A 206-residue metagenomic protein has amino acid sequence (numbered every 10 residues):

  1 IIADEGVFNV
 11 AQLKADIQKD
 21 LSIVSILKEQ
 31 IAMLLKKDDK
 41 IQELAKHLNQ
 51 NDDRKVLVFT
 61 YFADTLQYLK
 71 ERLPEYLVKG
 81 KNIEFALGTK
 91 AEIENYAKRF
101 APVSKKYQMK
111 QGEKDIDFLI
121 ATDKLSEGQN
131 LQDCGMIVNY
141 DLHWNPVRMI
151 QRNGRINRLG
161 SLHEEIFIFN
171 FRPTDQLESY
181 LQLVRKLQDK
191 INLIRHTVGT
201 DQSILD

Functional and structural regions predicted by a protein language model:
I1-D117: Conserved Helicase C-terminal RecA-like lobe
L44, V58, L131, R152-G154: Generic structural signal for small/hydrophobic residues in well-ordered secondary structure, especially within
D53-R54, V78-N82, D115-I116, Q132-M136 (+1 more regions): Short glycine-/polar-rich loops that comprise or flank the Walker A/P-loop and associated switch/sensor motifs
F62-T65, K90-A91, L125-E127, H143-N145 (+1 more regions): Short, solvent-exposed loop/turn segments at secondary-structure junctions
Q67-K70, Y107-K114, L119-C134, G154-L159: SF2 helicase motor core recognition
N145-I168: Conserved SF2 helicase motif VI
S161-D206: C-terminal accessory region of SF2 helicases/translocases
